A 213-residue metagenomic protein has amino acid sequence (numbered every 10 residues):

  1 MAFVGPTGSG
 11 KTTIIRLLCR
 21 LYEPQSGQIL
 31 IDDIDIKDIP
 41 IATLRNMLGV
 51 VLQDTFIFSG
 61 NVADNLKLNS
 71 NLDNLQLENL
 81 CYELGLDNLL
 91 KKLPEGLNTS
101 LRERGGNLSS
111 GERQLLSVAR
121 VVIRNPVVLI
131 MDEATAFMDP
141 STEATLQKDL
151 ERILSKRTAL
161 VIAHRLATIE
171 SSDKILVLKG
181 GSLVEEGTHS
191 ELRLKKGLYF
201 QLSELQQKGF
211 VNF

Functional and structural regions predicted by a protein language model:
M1-F213: ABC-type nucleotide-binding domain
